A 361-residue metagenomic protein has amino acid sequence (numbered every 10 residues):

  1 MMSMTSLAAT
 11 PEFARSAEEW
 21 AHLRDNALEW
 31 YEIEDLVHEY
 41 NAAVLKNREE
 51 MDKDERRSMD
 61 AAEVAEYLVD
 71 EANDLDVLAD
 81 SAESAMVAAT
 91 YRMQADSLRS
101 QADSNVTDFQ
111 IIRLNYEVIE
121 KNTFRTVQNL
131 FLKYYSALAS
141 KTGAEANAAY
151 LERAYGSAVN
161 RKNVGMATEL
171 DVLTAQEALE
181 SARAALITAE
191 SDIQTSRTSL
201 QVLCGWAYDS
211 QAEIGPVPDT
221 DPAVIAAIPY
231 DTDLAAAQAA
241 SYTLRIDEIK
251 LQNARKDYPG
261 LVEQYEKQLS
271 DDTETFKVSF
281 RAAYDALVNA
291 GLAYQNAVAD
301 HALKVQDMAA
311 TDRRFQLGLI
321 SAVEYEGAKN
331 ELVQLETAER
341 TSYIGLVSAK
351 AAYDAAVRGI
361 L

Functional and structural regions predicted by a protein language model:
M1-A9: Sec-dependent N-terminal signal peptides of Gram-positive bacterial secreted proteins and lipoproteins
A9-N129: Short flexible linkers and secondary-structure junctions
T10-W30, G215, L269-F276, E339-L361: Acidic, low-complexity, intrinsically disordered peripheral segments
N47, D54, Q101-N105, A139-L186 (+2 more regions): Charged, solvent-exposed structural "stalk/scaffold" segments of large extracytoplasmic/peripheral assemblies
E50, R57, V64, L68-E71 (+27 more regions): Soluble, cytosolic/nucleoplasmic coiled-coil alpha-helices used as oligomeric scaffolds and tethers in large eukaryotic
R113, A182-R197, L335-K350: Amphipathic alpha-helical coiled-coil segments
E190-T232, L244, A351-L361: Short, solvent-exposed, mixed-charge loop/turn linkers that connect secondary-structure elements
